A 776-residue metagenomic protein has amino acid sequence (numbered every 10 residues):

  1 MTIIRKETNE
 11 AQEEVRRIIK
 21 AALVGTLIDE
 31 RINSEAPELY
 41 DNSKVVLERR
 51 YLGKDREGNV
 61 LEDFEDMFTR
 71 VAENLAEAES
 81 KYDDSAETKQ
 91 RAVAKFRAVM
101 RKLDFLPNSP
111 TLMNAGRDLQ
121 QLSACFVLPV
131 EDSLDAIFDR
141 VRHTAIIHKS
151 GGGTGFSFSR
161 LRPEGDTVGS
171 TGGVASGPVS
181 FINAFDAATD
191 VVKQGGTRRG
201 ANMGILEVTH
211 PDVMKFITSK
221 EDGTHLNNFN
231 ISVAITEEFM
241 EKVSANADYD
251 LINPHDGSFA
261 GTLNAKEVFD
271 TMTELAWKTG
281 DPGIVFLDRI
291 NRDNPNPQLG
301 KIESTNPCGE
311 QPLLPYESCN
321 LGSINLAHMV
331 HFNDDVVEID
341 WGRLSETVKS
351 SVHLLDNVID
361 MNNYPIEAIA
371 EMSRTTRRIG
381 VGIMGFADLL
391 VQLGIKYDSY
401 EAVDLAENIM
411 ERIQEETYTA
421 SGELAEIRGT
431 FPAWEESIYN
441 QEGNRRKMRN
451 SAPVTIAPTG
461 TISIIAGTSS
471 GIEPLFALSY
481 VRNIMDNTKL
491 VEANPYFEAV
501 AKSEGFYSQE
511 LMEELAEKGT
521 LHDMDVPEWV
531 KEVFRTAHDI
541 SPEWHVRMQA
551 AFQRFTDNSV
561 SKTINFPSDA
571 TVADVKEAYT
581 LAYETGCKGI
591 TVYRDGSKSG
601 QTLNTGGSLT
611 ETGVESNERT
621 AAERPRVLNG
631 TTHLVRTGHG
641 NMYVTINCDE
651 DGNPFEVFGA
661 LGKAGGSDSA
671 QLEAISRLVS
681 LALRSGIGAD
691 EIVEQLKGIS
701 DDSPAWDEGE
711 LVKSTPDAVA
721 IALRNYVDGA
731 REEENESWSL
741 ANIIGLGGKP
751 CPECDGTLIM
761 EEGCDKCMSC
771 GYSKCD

Functional and structural regions predicted by a protein language model:
M1-L122, L128, F269-K278, T580 (+4 more regions): Acidic/polar, glycine-rich intrinsically disordered N-terminal extensions of enzymes
I3-R5, E14-V15, N33, S123-L344 (+5 more regions): Active-site cavity-forming subdomains of large catalytic enzyme subunits
I4-A36, K54, N246, D250-K266 (+8 more regions): Catalytic or ion-coupling anion/metal-binding cores of large enzyme and transporter domains
N42-L47, V99-M113, V208, V352-V358 (+2 more regions): Core structural elements
L112-L122, V127, S133-S157, I205-E207 (+13 more regions): Conserved phosphate/anionic-ligand binding catalytic regions in large, soluble enzymes, centered on
F138-I147, R162, G173-D186, S219-V233 (+7 more regions): Extended active-site and interfacial segments that coordinate phosphate-rich ligands in large catalytic machineries
V141, T347-A370, R374, R378 (+7 more regions): Internal maturation/activation junctions in enzymes
E310-P312, L355-D360, T430, G443-R446 (+3 more regions): Catalytic alpha/beta core of large soluble enzyme barrels
